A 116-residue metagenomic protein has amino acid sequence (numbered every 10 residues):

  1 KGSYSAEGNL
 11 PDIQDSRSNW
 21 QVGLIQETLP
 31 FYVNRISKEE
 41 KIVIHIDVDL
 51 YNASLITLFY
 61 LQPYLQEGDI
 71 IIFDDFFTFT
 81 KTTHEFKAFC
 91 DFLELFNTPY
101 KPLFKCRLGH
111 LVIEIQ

Functional and structural regions predicted by a protein language model:
K1-Q116: S-adenosylmethionine/decaboxylated-SAM
